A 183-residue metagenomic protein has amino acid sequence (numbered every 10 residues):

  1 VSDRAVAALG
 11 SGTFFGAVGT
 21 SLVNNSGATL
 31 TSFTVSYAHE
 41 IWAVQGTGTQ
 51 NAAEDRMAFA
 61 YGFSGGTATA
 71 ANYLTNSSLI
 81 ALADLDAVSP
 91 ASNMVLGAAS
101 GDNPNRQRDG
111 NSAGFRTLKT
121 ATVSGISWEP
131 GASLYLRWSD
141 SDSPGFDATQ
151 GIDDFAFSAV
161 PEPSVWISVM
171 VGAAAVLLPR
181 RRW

Functional and structural regions predicted by a protein language model:
V1-A28: Surface-exposed, low-complexity/disordered Ser/Thr/Gly/Pro/Asn-rich loops and linkers
T13, G27, H39-E40, Q50-N51 (+1 more regions): Terminal, low-complexity interaction segments
V18-T20, F33, D55-M57, L134 (+2 more regions): Residue-level detector of short, conserved catalytic/binding motifs and their immediate flanks
T20, A43-G46: Catalytic micro-motifs at enzyme active sites that drive phosphoryl/nucleotidyl and oxygen chemistry
T31-V44: A short beta-strand element within beta-rich, extracytoplasmic domains of secreted/secretory-pathway proteins
T47-A58: Short coil-to-beta strand junction motifs in C2/discoidin
E162-P179: A short, hydrophobic C-terminal helix/tail in secreted or cell-surface proteins
R181-W183: Short, charged juxtamembrane terminal tails flanking transmembrane helices
